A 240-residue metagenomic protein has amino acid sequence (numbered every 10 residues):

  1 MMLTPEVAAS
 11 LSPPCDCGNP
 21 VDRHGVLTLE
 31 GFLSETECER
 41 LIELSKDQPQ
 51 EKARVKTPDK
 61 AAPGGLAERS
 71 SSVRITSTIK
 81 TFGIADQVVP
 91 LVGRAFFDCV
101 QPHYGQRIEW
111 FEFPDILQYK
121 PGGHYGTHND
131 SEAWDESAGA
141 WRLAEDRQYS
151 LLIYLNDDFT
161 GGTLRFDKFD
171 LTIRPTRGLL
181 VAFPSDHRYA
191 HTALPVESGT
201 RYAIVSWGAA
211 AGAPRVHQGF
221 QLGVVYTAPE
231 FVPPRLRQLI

Functional and structural regions predicted by a protein language model:
M1-L180, R188-I240: Fe(II)/2-oxoglutarate oxygenase catalytic core
